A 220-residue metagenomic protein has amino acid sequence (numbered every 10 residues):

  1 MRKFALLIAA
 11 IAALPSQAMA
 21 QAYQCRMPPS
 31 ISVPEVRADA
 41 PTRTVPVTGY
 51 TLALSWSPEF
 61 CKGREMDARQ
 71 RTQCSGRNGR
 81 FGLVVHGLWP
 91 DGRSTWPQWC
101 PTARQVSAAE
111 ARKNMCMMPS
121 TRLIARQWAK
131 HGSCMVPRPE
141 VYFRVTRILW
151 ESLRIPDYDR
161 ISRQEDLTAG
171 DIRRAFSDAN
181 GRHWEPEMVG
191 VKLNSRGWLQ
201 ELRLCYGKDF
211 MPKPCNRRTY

Functional and structural regions predicted by a protein language model:
F4-A13: Sec-dependent N-terminal signal peptides
S16-A20: Sec/Tat signal peptide C-region and signal peptidase I cleavage site
Q21-C61: N-terminal module-boundary/linker segments of secreted carbohydrate-active enzymes
E65-Y220: Domain-level detector of nuclease and nuclease-like folds in predominantly extracellular/periplasmic contexts
